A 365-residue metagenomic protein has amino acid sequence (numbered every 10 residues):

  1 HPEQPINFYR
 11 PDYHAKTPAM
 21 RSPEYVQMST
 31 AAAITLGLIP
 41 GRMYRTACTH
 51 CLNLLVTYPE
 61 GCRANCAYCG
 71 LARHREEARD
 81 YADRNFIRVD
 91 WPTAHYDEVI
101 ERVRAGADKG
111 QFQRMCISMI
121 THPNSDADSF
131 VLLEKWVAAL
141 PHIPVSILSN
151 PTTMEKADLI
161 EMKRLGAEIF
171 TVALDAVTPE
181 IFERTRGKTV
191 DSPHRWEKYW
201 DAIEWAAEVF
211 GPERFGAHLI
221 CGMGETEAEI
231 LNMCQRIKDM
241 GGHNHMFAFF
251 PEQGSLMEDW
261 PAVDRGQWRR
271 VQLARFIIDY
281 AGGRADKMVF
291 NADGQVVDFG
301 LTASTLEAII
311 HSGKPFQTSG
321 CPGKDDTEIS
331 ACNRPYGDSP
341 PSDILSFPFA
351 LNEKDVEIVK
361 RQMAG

Functional and structural regions predicted by a protein language model:
N7-H50, V209, L231-G365: Auxiliary Fe-S-binding modules of radical SAM enzymes
A31-E76, A105, R114-I117: N-terminal pre-triad scaffold of radical SAM enzymes
R63, D108-K109, R164, V209 (+1 more regions): Alpha-helix termination/capping residues and helix-transition junctions
R73-D128, P141-D158, M162-W200, G216 (+1 more regions): Core AdoMet radical
G106-A107, W136-V137, M162, A206 (+1 more regions): Generic structural signal for hydrophobic
S129-V145, H194-E213, D264-G283: Alpha-helix-loop-beta-strand connector modules within alpha/beta enzyme cores
L148, T152, K188-T189, A202-A228 (+3 more regions): Conserved strand-turn element in the central/C-terminal portion of the radical SAM core barrel that lines
E155-R164, M223-D239: Catalytic cores of alpha/beta
